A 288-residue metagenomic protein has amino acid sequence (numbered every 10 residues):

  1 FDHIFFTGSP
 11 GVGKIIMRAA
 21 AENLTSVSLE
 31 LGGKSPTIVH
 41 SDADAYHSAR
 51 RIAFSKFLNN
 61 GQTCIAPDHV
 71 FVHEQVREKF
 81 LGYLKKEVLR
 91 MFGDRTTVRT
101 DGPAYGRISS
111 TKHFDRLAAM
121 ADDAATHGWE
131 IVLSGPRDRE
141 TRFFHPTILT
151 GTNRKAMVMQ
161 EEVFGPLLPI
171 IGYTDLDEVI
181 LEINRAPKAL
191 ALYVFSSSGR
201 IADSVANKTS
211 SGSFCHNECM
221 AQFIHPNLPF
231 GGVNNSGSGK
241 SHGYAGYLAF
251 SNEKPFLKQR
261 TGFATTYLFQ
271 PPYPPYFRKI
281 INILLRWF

Functional and structural regions predicted by a protein language model:
D2-H3, A191: Short SAM/SAH-binding signature in class I
H3, S9-N153, H216, F277-R278 (+1 more regions): ALDH superfamily catalytic-core signature
F5-F6, V194: Conserved SAM-binding loop
I38, F143-F288: Conserved C-terminal structural/oligomerization subdomain of aldehyde/semialdehyde dehydrogenase
